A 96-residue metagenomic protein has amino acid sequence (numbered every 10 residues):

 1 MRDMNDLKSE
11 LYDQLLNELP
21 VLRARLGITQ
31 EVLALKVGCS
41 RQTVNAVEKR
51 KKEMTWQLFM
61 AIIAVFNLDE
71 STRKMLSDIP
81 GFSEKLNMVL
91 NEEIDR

Functional and structural regions predicted by a protein language model:
M1-L26: A short, Lys/Arg-rich alpha-helix, primarily the initiator
N17, V21, Q42-N45, Q57: Positions in alpha-helical segments
N17-L33, A61, E93-R96: Short basic helix-loop element that most often maps to the first helix and adjoining turn of HTH DNA-binding modules
G27-A46: Short alpha-helical DNA-recognition segment
K49: Short, conserved catalytic or interaction motifs in soluble domains
Q57-D78: DNA major-groove recognition helix of helix-turn-helix/homeodomain DNA-binding modules
S71-R96: Short, charged recognition helix plus adjacent turn of helix-turn-helix-like nucleic-acid-binding domains
